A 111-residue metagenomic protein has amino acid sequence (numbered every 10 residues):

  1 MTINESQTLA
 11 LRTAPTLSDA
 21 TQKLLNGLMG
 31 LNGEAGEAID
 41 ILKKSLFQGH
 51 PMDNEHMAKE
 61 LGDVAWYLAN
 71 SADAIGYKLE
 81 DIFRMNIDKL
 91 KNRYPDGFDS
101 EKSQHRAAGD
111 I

Functional and structural regions predicted by a protein language model:
M1-I111: Flexible "arm" and connector segments at domain edges
